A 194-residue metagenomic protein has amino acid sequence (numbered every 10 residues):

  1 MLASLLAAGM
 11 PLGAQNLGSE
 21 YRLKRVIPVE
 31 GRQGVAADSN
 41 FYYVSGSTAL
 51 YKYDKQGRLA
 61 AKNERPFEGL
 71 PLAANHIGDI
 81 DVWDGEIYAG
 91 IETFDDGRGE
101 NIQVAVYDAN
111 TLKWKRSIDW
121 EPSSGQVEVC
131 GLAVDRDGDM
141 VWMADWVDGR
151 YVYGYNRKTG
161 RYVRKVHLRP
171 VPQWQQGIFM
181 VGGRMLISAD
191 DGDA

Functional and structural regions predicted by a protein language model:
R22-T48, H76-D79: Beta-strand-rich domains and repeat architectures in extracellular enzymes and scaffolds, especially beta-propellers
L23-V29, E64-L72, I118-V127, V166-P172: Surface loop/turn motifs at the tips and blade-to-blade linkers of beta-strand repeat domains
A37-S39, V82-D84, V134-G138, M180-G182: Residue-level detector of Asp-centered blade-edge/turn motifs that repeat once per structural unit in beta-propeller
V44-S45, D95-I102, D145-R150, D191-A194: Short, solvent-exposed loop/turn segments at conserved positions within beta-propeller repeat blades
D54-R58, D108-L112, N156-G160: Short loop/turn segments that connect beta-strands within beta-propeller blades
L59-F94: Blade-loop segments of beta-propeller domains
N101-N110, Y155-N156, A194: Beta-propeller blade signature
P170-A194: Loop/turn-rich, solvent-exposed surfaces of beta-rich toroidal or solenoidal domains
